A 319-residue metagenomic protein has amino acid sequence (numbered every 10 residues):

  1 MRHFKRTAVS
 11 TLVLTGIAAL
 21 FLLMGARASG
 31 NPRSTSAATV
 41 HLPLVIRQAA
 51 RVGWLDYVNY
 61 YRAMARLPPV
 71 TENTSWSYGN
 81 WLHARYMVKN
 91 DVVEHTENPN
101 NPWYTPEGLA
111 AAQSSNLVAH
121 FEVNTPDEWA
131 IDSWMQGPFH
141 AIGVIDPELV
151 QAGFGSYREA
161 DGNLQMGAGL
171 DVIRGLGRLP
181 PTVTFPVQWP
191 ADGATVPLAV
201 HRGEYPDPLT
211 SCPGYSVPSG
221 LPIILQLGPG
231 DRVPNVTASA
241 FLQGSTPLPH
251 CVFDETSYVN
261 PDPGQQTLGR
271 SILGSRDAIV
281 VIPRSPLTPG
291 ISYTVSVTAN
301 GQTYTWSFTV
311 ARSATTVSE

Functional and structural regions predicted by a protein language model:
M1-A49, T316-E319: Intrinsically disordered, low-complexity Ser/Thr/Pro-rich tracts
R2, H120-F121, V280: A generic local structural motif
T7, T39, P102, W129 (+5 more regions): Sparse, context-dependent recognition of short Cys/His-centered cofactor- or disulfide-binding micro-motifs
T7-S10, A18, N73, V123 (+4 more regions): A generic structural micro-environment signature that highlights single residues at secondary-structure boundaries
A28-P229, T237, V297: Functional surface patches built around histidine and acidic residues
C212-E319: Acidic, low-complexity Ser/Thr/Gly/Pro-rich repeat segments typical of extracellular/periplasmic and surface-exposed
